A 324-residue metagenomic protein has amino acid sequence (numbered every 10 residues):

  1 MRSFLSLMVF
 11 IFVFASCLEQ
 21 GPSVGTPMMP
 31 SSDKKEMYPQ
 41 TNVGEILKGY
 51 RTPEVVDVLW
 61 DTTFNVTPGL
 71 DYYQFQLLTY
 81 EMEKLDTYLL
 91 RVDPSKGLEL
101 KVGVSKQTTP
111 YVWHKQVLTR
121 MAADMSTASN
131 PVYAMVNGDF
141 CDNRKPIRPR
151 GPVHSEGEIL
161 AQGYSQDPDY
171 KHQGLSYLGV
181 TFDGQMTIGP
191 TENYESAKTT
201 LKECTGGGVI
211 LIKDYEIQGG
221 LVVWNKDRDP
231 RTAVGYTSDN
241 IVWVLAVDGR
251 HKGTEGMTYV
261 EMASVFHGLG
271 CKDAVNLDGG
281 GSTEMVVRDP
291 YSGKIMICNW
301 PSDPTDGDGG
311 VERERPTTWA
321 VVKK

Functional and structural regions predicted by a protein language model:
M1-F4: Positively charged n-region of N-terminal signal peptides that target proteins for export
F14-S16: C-terminal motif of bacterial Sec signal peptides marking the signal peptidase cleavage site
L18-D169: Zymogen propeptides
Q76-T79, L85, L89, G206-D239: Conserved beta-alpha junction segments in alpha/beta enzyme cores
K96-G97, D139-R144, Y194-E195, G249-K252 (+1 more regions): Solvent-exposed loop/turn segments at secondary-structure junctions within structured extracellular/periplasmic domains
Y133-N137, Y177-G179, T187-G189, A233-G235 (+3 more regions): Structural recognition of the beta-strand scaffold that forms the well-ordered cores of secreted hydrolase catalytic
N137, C141-V223: Active-site-adjacent helix-turn-beta-strand microarchitecture at beta-sheet edges that either contains or buttresses
P146-S165, G220-Y236, I241-C271, S282-K324: Conserved, well-ordered active-site substructure
